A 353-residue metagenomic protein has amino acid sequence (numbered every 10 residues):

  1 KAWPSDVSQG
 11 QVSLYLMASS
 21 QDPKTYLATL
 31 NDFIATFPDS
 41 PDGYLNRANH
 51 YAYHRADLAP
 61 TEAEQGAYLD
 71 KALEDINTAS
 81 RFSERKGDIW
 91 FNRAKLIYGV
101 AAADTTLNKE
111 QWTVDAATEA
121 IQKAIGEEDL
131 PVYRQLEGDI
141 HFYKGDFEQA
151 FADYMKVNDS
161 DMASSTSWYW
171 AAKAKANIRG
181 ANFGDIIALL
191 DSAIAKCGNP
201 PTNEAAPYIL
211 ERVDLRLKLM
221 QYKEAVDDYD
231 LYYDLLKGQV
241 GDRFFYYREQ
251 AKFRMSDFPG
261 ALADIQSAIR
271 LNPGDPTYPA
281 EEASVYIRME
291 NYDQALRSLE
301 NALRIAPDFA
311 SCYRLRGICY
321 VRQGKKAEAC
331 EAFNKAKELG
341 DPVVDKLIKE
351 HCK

Functional and structural regions predicted by a protein language model:
A2, D32-F33, T78-A79, K123-A124 (+7 more regions): Canonical positions in the second alpha-helix
V7-Q11, P41-D42, K86-D88, P131-V132 (+6 more regions): Helix-start (N-cap) detector for alpha-helical repeat units in TPR-like alpha-solenoids, especially tetratricopeptide
T36, F82, G126-E127, D159-D161 (+5 more regions): Structural marker of alpha-solenoid helical repeat scaffolds
N49, K95, A102, D139 (+5 more regions): Residue-level recognition of tetratricopeptide repeat
Y53-H54, G99-V100, Y143, N177-R179 (+5 more regions): Register position in tetratricopeptide repeats
R322-K353: Terminal, low-structured helical/coil segments at or just beyond the last alpha-helical repeat
